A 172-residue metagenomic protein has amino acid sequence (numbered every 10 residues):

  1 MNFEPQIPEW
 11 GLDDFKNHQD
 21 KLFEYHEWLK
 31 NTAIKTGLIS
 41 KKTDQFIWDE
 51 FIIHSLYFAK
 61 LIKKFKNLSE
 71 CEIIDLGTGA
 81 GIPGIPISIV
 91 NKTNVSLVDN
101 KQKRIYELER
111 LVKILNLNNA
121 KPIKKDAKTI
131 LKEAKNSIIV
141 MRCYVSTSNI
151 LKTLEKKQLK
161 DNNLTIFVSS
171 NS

Functional and structural regions predicted by a protein language model:
N2-L68, I74, R104-A120: Class I SAM-dependent transferase core
K42-T43, F51, P86, K121 (+2 more regions): Solvent-exposed, flexible loop/coil residues
K66-N67, T93-D99: Phosphate-handling active-site elements
E70-C71, S137: The start of beta-strands in P-loop NTPase/AAA+ ATPase cores
D75-G79: Conserved S-adenosyl-L-methionine
A80-K92, K152: Conserved SAM-binding loop of SAM-dependent methyltransferases across substrates and taxa, primarily the Class I
S96, N100-S172: S-adenosylmethionine
